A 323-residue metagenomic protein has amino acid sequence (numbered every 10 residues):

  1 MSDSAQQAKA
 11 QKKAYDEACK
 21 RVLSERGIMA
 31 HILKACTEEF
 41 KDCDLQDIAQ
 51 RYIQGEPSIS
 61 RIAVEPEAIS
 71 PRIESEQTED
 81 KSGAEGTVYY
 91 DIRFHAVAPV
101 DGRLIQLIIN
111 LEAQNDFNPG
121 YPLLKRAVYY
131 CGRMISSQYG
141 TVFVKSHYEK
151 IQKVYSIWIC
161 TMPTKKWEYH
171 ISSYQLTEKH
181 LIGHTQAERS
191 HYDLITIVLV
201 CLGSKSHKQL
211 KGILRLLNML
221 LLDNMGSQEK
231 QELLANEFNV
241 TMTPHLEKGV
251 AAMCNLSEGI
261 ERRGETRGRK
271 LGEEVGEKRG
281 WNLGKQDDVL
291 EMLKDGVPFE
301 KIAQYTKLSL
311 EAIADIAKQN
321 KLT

Functional and structural regions predicted by a protein language model:
M1-T323: Elongated, amphipathic alpha-helical interaction scaffolds
